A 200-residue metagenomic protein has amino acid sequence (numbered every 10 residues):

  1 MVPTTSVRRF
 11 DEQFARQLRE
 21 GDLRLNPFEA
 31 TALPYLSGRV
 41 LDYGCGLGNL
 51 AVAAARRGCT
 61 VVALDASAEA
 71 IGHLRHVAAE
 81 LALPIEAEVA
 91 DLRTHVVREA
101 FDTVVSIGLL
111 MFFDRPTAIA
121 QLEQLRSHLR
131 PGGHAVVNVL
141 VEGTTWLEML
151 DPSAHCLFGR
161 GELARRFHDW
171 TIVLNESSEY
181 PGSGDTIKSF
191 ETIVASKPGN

Functional and structural regions predicted by a protein language model:
M1-S37, G46-V96, F113-A120, Q124 (+1 more regions): Class I (Rossmann-like) S-adenosyl-L-methionine-dependent methyltransferase catalytic domain, capturing the SAM-binding
Y43: Conserved beta-strand/loop positions that form the S-adenosyl-L-methionine
V105: A conserved beta-strand element that flanks and buttresses the S-adenosyl-L-methionine
G108-L109: Short catalytic micro-motifs in class I SAM-dependent methyltransferases
